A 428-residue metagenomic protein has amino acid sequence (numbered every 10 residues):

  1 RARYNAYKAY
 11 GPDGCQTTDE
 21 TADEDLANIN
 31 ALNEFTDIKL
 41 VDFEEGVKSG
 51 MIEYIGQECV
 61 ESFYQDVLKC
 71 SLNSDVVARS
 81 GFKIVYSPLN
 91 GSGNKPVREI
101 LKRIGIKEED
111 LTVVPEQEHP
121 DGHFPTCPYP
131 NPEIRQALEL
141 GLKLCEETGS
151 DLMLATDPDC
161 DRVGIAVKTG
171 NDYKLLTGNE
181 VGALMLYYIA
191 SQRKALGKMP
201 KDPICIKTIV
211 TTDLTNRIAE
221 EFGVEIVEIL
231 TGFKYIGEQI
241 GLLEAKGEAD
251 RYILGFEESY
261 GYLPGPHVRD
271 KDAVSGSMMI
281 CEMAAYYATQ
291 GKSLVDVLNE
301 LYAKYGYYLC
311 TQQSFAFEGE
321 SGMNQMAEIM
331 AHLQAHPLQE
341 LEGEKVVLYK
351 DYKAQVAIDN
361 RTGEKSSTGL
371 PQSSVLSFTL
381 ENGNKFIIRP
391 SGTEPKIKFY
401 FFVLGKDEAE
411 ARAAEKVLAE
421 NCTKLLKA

Functional and structural regions predicted by a protein language model:
R1, P88-N94, C160-R162, V210-D213 (+2 more regions): Gly/Ser/Thr-rich loops at beta-strand to alpha-helix junctions that form or flank small-molecule/cofactor-binding
R1-N33, N131-A155, C160, A183-I189 (+4 more regions): Phosphate/diphosphate-binding loops
R3-C145: Gly/Ser/Thr-enriched, mixed-charge loops and adjacent short helices that form phosphate/oxyanion-binding elements
N5-D13, I165-L176: A short, glycine/acidic-enriched catalytic loop
Q16-D19, D172-S191, S275-M279: Gly/Ser/Thr-rich active-site loops/lids in small-molecule metabolic enzymes that frequently grip phosphoryl groups
V67-K69, V77-N94, R98, C160 (+2 more regions): Long hydrophobic segments that form regular secondary structure
E146, S150-L152, T156, D172 (+5 more regions): Phosphate-binding and adjacent anionic-ligand microenvironments
E394-F402: C-terminal charged capping/lid subdomain of soluble metabolic enzymes
